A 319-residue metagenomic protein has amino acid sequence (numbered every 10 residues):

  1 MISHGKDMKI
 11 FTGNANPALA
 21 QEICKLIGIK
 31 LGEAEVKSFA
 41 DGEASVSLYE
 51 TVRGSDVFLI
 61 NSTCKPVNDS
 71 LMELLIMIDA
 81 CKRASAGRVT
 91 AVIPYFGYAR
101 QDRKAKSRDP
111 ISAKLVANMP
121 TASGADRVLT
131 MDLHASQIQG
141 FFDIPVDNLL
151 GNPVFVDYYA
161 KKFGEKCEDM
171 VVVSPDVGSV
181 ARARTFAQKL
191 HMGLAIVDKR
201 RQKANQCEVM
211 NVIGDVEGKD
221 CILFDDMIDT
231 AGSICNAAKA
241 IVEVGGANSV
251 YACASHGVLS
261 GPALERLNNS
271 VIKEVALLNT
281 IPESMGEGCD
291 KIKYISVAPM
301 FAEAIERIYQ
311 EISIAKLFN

Functional and structural regions predicted by a protein language model:
M1-N319: PRPP-associated nucleotide enzymes
